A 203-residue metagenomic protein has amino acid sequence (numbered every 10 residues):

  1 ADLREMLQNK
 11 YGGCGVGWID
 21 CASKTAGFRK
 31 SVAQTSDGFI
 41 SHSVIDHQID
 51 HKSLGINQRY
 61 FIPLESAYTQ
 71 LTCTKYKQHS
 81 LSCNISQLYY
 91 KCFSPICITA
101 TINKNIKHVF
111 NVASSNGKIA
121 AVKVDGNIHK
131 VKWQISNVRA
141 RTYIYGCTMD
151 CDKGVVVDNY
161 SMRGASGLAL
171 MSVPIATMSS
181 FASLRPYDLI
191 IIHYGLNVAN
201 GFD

Functional and structural regions predicted by a protein language model:
D2-T101, N105-D203: Conserved SGNH/GDSL esterase-like catalytic core that processes O-acyl groups on lipids and polysaccharides
